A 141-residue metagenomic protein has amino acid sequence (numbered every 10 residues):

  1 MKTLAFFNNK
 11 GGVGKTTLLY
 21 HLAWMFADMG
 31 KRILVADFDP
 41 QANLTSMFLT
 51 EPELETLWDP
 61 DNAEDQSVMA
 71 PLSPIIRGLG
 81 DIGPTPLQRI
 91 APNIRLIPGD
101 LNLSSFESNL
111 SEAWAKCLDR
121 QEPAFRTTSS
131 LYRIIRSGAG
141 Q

Functional and structural regions predicted by a protein language model:
M1-Q141: P-loop NTP-binding core
